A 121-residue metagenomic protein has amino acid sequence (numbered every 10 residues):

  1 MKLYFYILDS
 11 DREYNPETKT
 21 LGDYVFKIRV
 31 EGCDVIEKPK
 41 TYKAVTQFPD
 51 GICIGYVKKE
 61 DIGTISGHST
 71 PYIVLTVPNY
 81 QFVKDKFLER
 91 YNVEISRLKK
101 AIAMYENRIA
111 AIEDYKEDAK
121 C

Functional and structural regions predicted by a protein language model:
M1-T70, V74: N-terminal globular core domains of eukaryotic regulatory proteins
R12-Y14, K99, E113: Amphipathic alpha-helical interaction segments
D50-N107: Intrinsically disordered, low-complexity, charged/polar segments
Y105-K120: Coiled-coil heptad-register positions
